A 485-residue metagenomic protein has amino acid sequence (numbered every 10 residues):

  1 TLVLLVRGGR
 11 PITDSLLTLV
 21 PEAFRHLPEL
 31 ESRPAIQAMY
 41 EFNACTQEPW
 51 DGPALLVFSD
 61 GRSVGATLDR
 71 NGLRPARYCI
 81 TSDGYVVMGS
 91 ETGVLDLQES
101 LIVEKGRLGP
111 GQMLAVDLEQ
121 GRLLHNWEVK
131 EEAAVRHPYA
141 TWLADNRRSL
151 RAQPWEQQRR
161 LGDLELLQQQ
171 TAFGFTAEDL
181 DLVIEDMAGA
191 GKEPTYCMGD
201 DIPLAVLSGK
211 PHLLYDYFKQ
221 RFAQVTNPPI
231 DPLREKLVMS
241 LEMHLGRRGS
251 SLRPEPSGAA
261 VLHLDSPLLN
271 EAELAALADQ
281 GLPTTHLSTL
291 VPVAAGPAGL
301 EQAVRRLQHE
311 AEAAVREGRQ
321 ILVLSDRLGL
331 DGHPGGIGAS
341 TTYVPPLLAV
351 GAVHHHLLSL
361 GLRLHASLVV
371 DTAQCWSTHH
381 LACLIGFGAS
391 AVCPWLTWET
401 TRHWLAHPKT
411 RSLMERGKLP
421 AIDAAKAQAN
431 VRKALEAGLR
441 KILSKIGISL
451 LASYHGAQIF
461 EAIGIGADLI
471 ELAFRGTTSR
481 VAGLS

Functional and structural regions predicted by a protein language model:
V6-A54, F58, R62, S90-V94 (+6 more regions): Flexible, glycine-rich loop/tail regions that form catalytic "lids" or insertion modules at the edges of active sites
E48-V87: Conserved catalytic micro-motifs used in adenylation/nucleotidyl-transfer and phosphoryl/amide- and methyl-transfer
L114, D326, L384, L450: Conserved, mostly hydrophobic/aromatic
E119, R327-G329, G336, A373 (+2 more regions): Short, ordered loop/turn segments at secondary-structure junctions
L287-Q308, S367-S377: Active-site mouth loops of central-metabolism enzymes
L324-L348: Glycine-rich, proline-tolerant flexible connector loops at the mouths of alpha/beta enzymes
T342-L368, A434-L435: Alpha-helix-loop-beta-strand connector modules within alpha/beta enzyme cores
C375-G388: Catalytic cores of alpha/beta
